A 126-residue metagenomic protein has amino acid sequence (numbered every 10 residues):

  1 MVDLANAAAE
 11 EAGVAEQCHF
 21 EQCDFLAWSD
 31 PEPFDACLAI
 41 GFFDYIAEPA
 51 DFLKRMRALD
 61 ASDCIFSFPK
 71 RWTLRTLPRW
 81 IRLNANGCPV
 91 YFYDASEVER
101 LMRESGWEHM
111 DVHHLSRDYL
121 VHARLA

Functional and structural regions predicted by a protein language model:
M1-A27: Class I SAM-dependent methyltransferase SAM/SAH-binding core
A27-E32, A47: Short conserved loop adjoining the S-adenosyl-L-methionine
D35-E48: A short SAM/SAH-binding and catalytic strip from SAM-dependent methyltransferases
Y45-L59: A short, conserved alpha-helix within the catalytic core of class I
D60-R71: Conserved beta-strand signature within the Rossmann-like core of class I S-adenosyl-L-methionine
K70-P89: Short, glycine-/aromatic-enriched active-site segment of Class I SAM-dependent methyltransferases
G87-G106: Short alpha-helix
W107-D118: Conserved S-adenosyl-L-methionine
